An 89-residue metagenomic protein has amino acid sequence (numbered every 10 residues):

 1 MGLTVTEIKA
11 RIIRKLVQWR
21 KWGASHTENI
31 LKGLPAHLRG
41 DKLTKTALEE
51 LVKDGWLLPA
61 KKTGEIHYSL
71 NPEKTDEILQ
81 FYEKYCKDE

Functional and structural regions predicted by a protein language model:
M1, P35-A36, W56: Amphipathic alpha-helical interaction elements
M1-K21: Short alpha-helical segments that sit at the start of domains
K21-A36: Short acidic, hydrophobic short linear motifs in intrinsically disordered regions
H37-D54: Short amphipathic alpha-helical interaction segments
V52-K62: A short, conserved structural fragment
G64-L70: Minor-groove-contacting beta-hairpin "wing" of winged helix-turn-helix DNA-binding domains
E73-E89: Short, amphipathic alpha-helical interaction segments positioned at domain boundaries
